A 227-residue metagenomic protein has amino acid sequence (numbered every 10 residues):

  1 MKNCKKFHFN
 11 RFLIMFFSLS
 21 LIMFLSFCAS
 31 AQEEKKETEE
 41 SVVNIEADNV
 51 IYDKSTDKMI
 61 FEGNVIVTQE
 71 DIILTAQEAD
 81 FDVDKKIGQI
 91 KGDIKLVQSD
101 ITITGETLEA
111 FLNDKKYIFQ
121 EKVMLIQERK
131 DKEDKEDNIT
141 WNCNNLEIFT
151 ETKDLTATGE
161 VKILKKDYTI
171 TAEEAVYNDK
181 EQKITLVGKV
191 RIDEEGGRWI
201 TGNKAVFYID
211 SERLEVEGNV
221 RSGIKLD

Functional and structural regions predicted by a protein language model:
K2-D227: Mature-chain termini and adjacent capping regions
